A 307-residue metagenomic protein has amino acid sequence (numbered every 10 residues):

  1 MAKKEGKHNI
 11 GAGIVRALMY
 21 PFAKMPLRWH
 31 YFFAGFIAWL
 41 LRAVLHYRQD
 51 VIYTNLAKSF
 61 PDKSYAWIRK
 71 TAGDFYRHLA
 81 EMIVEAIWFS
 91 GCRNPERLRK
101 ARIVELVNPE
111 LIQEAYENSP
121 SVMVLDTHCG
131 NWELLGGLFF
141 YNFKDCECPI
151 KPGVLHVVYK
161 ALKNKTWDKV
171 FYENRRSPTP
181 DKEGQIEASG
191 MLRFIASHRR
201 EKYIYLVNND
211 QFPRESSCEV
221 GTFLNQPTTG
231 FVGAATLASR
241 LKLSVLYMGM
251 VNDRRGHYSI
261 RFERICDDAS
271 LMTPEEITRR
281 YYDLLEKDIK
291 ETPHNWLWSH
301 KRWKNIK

Functional and structural regions predicted by a protein language model:
A2-G6, Y141, S177, A188-K307: Non-catalytic C-terminal accessory region of glycerolipid acyltransferases and related lyso-lipid remodeling enzymes
A2-N131, V170-N174: Membrane-anchoring hydrophobic helices of lipid-metabolizing enzymes
L41, Y159-K160, E183, T222-F223 (+1 more regions): A generic structural signal for short
Y53-T54, G136, Y172, C218 (+2 more regions): Short glycine-/small-residue-rich flexible loop motifs, especially phosphate/cofactor-binding loops
L98-V104, P180-I186, F223-N225: Short, flexible loop segments at the rims of nucleotide/cofactor-binding pockets, characterized by
N118-A188, E215-S217: Catalytic core of membrane glycerolipid acyltransferases/transacylases, capturing the structured, soluble-facing
